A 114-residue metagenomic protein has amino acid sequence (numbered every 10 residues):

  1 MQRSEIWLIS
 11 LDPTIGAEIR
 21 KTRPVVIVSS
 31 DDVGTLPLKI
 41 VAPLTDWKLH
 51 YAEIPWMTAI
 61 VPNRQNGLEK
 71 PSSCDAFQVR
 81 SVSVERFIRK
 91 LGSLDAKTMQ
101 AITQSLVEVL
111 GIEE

Functional and structural regions predicted by a protein language model:
M1-E114: Conserved functional hotspots at enzyme active or ligand-binding sites that engage polyanionic ligands
